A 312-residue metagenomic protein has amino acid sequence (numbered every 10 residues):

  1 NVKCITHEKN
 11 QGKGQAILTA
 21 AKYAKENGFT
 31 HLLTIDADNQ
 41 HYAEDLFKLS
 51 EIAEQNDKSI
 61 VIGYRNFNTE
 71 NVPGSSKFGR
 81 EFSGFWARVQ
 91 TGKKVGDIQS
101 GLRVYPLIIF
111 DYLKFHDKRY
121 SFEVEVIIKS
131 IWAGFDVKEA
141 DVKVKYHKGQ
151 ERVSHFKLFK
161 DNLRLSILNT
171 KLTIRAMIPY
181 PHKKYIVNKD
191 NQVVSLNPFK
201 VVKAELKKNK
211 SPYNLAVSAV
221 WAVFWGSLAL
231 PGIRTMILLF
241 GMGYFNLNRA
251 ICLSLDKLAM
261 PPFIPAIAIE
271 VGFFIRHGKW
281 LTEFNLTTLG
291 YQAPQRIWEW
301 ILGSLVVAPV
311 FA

Functional and structural regions predicted by a protein language model:
K3, H7-E26, H31, A43-Y120 (+3 more regions): Acceptor/aglycone-binding surface of glycosyltransferases and processive sugar-polymer synthases
K77, K210, N214-S218, R296 (+1 more regions): Residue-level signature of transmembrane alpha-helical entry/exit and packing/kink sites in multi-pass membrane
D117, S121, E125-V202: Hydrophobic helical membrane-anchoring modules
K208-R234: Transmembrane alpha-helical segments and their cytosolic interface motifs in multi-pass membrane proteins
S227-A268: Transmembrane helix boundary and interhelical junction motifs in multipass membrane proteins
P262-N285: Juxtamembrane non-transmembrane "cap" segments at the membrane-aqueous interface of multi-pass membrane proteins
G290-A312: C-terminal binding/interaction regions
